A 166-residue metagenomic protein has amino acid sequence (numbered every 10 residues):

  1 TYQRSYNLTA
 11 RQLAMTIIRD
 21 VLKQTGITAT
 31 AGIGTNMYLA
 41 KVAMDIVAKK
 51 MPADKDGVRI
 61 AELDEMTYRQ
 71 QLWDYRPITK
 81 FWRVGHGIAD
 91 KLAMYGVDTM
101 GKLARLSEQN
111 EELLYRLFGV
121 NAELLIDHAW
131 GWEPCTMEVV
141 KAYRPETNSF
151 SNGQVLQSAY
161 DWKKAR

Functional and structural regions predicted by a protein language model:
T1-L8, Q12-M15: Noncatalytic, basic helical substrate-engagement surface that gates or grips nucleic-acid strands
Y2-S5, L72, L156-Y160: Short coil/turn segments at secondary-structure junctions
A10, A14, A40-A43, A129: Long alpha-helical scaffolds
A10, M44-M51, A104-S107: Short regulatory "switch" loops immediately downstream of catalytic or recognition motifs within protein catalytic
I17-T79: Long, highly charged, low-complexity intrinsically disordered interaction regions that mediate electrostatic DNA/RNA
K80, D90-R166: DNA-contacting surface of Y-family translesion DNA polymerases
